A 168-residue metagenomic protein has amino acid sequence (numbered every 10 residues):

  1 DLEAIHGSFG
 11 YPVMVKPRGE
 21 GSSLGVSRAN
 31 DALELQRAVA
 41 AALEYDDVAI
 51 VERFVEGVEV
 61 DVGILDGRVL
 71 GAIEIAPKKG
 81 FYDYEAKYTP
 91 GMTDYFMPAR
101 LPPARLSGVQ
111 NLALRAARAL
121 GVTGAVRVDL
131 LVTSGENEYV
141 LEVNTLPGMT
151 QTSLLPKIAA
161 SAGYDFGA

Functional and structural regions predicted by a protein language model:
D1-A4: ATP-binding N-terminal substructure of ATP-dependent carboxylate-amine bond-forming enzymes
H6-L24, D47-E56, V60: ATP-grasp fold ATP-binding core
P17-G19, T89-P90, Q151: Short, flexible turn/loop "capping" segments at secondary-structure junctions
S23, D94-F96, T150-L155: Short small-residue beta-strand/loop micro-motif enriched in glycine and branched aliphatics
N30-N111, V132-Y139: Phosphate-binding site of ATP-dependent enzymes
P102-A168: ATP-dependent carboxylate activation and anion-phosphoryl transfer catalytic cores that bind Mg-ATP to form
